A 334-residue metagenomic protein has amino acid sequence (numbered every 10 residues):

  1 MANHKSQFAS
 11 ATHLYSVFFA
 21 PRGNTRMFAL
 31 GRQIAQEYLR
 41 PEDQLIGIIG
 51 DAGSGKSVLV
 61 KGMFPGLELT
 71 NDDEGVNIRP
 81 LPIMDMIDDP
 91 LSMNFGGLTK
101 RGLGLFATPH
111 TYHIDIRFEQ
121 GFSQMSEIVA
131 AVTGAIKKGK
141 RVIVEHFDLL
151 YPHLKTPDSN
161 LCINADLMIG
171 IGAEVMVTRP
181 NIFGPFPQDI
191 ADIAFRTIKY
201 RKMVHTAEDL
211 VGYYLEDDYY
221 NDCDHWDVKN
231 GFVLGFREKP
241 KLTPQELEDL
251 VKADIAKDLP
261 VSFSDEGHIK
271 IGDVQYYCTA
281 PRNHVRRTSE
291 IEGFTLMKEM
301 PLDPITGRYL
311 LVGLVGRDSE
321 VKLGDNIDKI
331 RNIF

Functional and structural regions predicted by a protein language model:
A2-E42: N-terminal pre-Walker A segment at the start of P-loop NTPase domains
I48: Hydrophobic anchor at the beta1->P-loop junction of P-loop NTPases
S54-K56: Conserved glycine(s) of the Walker
L59, M63: Hydrophobic positions on the alpha1 helix immediately C-terminal to the Walker A/P-loop
P65-V76: Post-Walker A helix-loop "phosphate-sensing" segment adjacent to the P-loop in P-loop NTPases
E74-H146: Conserved nucleotide-sensing/catalytic segment adjacent to the nucleotide-binding pocket in NTP-handling enzymes
F122-A194: Replace "adjacent to P-loop NTPase cores in ATP/GTP-dependent enzymes" with "adjacent to NTP-binding cores
G184-F334: Active-/binding-site microenvironments in catalytic and ligand-binding cores
